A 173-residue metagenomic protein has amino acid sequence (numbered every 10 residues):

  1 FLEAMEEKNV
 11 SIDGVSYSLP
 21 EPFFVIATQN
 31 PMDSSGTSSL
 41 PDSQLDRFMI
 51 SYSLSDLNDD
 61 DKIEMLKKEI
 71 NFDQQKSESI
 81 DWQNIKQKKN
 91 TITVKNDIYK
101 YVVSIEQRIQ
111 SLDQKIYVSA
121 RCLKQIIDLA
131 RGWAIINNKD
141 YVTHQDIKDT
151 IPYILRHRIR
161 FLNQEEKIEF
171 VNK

Functional and structural regions predicted by a protein language model:
L2-E6, G36, L40-P41, S53 (+4 more regions): Signal for well-folded cores of large energy- and translation-related assemblies
M5-S79, N84-T91, R131-W133: Canonical AAA+ ATPase core
D56, I92-N96, N138: Residues at alpha-helix boundaries and short interhelical turns
D61, D81-N84, Y101, D146 (+1 more regions): Exposed alpha-helical structural elements
Q75-I127: Conserved AAA+ ATPase small/helical "lid" subdomain
S111-R121, Q125, L129-K173: C-terminal engagement/docking regions of AAA+ P-loop ATPases
